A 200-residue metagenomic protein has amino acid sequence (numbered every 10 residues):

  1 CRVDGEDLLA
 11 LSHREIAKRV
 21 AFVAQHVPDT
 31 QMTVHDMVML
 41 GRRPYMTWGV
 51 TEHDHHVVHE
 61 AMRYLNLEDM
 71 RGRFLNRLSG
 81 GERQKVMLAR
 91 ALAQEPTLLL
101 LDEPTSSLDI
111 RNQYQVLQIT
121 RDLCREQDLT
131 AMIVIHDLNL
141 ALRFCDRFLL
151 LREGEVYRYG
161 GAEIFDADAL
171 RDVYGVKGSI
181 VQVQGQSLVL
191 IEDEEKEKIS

Functional and structural regions predicted by a protein language model:
C1-E15: ABC ATPase NBD Q-loop/coupling interface
D7, P28, L149, E153-I164: Conserved switch/coupling elements of ABC/ABC-like ATPase nucleotide-binding domains
E52-M70, E95: Conserved ABC ATPase "signature" region
F74-L78, E82: Conserved ABC ATPase signature
L88-A89, V116: Hydrophobic anchor residue at the start of the ABC signature
L99-E103: Catalytic Walker B motif of ABC-type/P-loop ATPase nucleotide-binding domains
A167, V173-S200: ABC ATPase nucleotide-binding domains
